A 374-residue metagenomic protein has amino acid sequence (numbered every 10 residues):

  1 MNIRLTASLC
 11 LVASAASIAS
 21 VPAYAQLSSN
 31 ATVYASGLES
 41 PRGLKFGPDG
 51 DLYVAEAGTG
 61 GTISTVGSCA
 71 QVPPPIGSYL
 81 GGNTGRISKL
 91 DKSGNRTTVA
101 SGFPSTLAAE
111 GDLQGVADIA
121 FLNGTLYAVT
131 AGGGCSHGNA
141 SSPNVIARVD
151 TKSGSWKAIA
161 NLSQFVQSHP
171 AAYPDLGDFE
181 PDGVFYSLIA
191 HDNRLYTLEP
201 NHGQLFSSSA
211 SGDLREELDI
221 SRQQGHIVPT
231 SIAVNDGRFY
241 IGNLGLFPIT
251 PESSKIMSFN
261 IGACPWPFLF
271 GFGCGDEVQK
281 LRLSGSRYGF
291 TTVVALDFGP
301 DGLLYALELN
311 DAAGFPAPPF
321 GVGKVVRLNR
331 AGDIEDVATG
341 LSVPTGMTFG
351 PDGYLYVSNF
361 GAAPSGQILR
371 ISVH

Functional and structural regions predicted by a protein language model:
G37-D49, T84, S105-T125, V166-L195 (+5 more regions): Beta-rich, blade/repeat-based domains predominating in secreted/periplasmic proteins but also intracellular
D51, N95, G124-Y127, V145 (+8 more regions): Generic structural signal for coil-to-beta-strand starts
Y53-A57, G61, Y127-T130, T197 (+3 more regions): Residue position within the beta-strands of beta-propeller blades
A57-T59, A131-G133, S141, P200-N201 (+5 more regions): Short loop/turn segments immediately following the C-termini of beta-strands
C69-L90, R96-A120: Blade-loop segments of beta-propeller domains
P75-Y79, N83-S88, N144-A147, Q204-S207 (+3 more regions): A short loop-to-beta-strand structural motif that recurs across blades of beta-propeller domains
L90-N95, D150-G154, S208-D213, N260-C264 (+2 more regions): Short loop/turn segments that connect beta-strands within beta-propeller blades
N95-G111, G154-P181, R215-I227, L269-G289: Surface-exposed loop and turn segments in beta-propeller and other repeat-based domains that flank or scaffold
